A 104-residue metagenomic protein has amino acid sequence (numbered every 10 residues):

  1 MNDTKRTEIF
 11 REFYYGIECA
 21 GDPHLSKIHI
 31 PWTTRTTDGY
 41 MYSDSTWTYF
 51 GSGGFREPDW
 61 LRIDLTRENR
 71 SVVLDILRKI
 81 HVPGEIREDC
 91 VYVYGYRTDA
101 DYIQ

Functional and structural regions predicted by a protein language model:
M1-C90, Y96-Q104: Structured alpha/beta or helical-core interaction and ligand-binding surfaces enriched in interleaved
